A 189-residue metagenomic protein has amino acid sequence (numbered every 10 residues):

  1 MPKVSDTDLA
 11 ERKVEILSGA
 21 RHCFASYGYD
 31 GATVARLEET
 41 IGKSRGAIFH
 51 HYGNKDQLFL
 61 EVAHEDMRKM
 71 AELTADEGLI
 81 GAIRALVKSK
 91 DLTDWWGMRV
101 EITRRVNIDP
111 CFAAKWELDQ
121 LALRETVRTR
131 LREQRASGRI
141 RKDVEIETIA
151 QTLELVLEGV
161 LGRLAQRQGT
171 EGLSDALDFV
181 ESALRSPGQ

Functional and structural regions predicted by a protein language model:
M1-Y27, G31-K43, Q57: Basic, helix-initiating cap at the start of DNA-binding domains
E39, G53-N54, H64: Residue-level detection of the helix-turn-helix DNA-binding "recognition helix"
G46: Key DNA-contact positions within bacterial/archaeal DNA-binding proteins
F59-D66: Alpha-helical DNA-contacting segments of helix-turn-helix folds
E61, A71-G97, I146-L153: Hydrophobic alpha-helical connector segments
D91-A114: Amphipathic alpha-helical segments used for helix-helix packing
C111-E117, L121, R135-Q189: Hydrophobic/aromatic-rich alpha-helical bundle segments in the mid-to-C-terminal region
